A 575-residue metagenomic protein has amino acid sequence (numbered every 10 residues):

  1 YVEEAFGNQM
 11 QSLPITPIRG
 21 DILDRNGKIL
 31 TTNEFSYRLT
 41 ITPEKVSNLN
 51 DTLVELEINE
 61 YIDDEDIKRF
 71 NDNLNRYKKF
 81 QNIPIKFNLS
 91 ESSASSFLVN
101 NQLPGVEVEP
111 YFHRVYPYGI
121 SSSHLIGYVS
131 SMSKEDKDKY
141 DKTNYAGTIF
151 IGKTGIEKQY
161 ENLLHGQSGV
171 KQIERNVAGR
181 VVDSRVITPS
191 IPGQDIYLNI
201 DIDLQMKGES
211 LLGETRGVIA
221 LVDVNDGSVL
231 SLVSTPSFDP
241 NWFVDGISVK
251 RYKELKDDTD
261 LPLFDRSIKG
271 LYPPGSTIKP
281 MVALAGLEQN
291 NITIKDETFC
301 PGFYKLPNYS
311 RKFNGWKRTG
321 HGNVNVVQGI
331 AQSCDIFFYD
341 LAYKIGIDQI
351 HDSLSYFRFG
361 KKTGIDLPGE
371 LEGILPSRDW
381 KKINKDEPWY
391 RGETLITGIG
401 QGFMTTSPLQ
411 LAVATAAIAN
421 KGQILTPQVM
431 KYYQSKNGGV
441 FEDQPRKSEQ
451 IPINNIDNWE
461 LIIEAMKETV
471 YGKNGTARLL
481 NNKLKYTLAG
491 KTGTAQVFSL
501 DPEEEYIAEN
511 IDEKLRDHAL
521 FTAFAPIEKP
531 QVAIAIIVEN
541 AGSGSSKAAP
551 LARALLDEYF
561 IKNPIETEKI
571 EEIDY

Functional and structural regions predicted by a protein language model:
Y1-V181, T188-P189, E214-V218, V224 (+3 more regions): Membrane-proximal periplasmic segments of bacterial cell-envelope enzymes, especially penicillin-binding proteins
N8-Q11, Y37-K45, L53, E57 (+11 more regions): Second-shell loop/turn segments in exported
R19-I22, G217-A220, L230, K431 (+1 more regions): Generic short beta-strand
T31, R175-R185, N225-T277, M281-A535 (+2 more regions): Beta-lactam-recognizing serine transpeptidase/beta-lactamase-like catalytic domain environment
S47-V54, S95-V99, S123-G127, T154 (+20 more regions): Solvent-exposed, polar/charged alpha-helical surfaces in well-ordered, non-transmembrane soluble domains, broadly
V182-S228: A conserved hydrophobic secondary-structure block that centers on an alpha-helix together with its immediately flanking
E558-Y575: Gram-negative outer-membrane assembly/targeting C-terminal domains
